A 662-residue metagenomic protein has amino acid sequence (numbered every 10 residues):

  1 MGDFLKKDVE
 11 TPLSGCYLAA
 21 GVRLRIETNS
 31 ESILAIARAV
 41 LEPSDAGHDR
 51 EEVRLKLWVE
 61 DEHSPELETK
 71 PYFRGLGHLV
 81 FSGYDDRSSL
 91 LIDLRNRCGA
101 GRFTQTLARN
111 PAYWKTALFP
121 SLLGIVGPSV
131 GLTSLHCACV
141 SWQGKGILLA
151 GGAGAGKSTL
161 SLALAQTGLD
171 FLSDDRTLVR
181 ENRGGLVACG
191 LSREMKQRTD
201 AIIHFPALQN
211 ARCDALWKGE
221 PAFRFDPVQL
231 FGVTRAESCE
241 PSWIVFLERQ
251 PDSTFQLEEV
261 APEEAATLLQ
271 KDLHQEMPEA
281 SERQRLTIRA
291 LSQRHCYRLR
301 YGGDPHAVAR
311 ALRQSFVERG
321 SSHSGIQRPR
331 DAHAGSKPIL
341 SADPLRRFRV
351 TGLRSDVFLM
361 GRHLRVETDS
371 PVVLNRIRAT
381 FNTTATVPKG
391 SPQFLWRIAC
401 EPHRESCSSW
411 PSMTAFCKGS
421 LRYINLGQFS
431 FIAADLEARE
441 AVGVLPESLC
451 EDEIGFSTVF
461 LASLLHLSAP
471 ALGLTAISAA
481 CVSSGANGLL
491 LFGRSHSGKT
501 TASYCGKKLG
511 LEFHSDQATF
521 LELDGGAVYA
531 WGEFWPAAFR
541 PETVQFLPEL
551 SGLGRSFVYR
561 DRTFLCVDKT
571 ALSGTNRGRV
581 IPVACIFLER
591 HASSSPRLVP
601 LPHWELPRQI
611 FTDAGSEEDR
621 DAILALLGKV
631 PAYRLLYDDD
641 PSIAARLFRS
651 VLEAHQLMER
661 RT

Functional and structural regions predicted by a protein language model:
M1-A153, L162, Q166-D170, T177-S495 (+2 more regions): A noncatalytic interaction/capping subdomain that flanks phosphate/NTP-handling catalytic cores
K157, K499: Conserved lysine of the Walker
L160-S161, A502-S503: Post-Walker A alpha-helix
